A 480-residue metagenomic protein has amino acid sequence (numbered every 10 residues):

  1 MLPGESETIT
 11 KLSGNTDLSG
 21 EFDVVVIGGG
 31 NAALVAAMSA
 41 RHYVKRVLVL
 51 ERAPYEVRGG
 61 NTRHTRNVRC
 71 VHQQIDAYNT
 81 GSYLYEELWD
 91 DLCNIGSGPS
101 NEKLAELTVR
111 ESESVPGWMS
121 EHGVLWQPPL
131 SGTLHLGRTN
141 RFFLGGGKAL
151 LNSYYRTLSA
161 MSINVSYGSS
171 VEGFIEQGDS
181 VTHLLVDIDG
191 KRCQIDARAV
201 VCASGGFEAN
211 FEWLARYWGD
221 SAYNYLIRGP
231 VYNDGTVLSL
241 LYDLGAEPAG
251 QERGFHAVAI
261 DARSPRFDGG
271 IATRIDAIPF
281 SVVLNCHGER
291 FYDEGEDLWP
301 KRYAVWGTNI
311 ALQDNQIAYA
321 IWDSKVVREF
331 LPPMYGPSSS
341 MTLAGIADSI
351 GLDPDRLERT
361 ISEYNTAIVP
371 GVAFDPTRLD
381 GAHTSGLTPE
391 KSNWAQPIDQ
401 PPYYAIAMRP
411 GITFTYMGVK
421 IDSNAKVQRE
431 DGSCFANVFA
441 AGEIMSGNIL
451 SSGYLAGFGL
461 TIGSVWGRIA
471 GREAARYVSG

Functional and structural regions predicted by a protein language model:
M1-V24, H42, I449, G453 (+1 more regions): Extreme N-terminal leader/targeting segments of oxidoreductases
L2-S6, K11-T16, R46, R52-N164 (+6 more regions): Conserved N-terminal/central alpha/beta ligand/cofactor-binding core
S19-F22, I188-A199, C434: Core beta-strand elements of the Rossmann-like FAD/NAD(P) dinucleotide-binding domain in flavoenzyme oxidoreductases
V24-V49: N-terminal Rossmann-like FAD-binding beta1-loop-alpha1 element of flavoenzymes
Y167-S180: A conserved short coil-to-beta-strand element within the FAD-binding core of flavoproteins
K191-D261, I469, E473: Glycine-rich loop(s) and the adjacent beta-strand/alpha-helix scaffold that form part
L238-E358: An anion/pyrophosphate-binding glycine-rich loop and adjacent beta-alpha core in soluble alpha-beta enzymes
E358-N448, S452: A glycine-rich dinucleotide-binding beta-alpha-beta segment and adjacent secondary-structure elements that constitute
